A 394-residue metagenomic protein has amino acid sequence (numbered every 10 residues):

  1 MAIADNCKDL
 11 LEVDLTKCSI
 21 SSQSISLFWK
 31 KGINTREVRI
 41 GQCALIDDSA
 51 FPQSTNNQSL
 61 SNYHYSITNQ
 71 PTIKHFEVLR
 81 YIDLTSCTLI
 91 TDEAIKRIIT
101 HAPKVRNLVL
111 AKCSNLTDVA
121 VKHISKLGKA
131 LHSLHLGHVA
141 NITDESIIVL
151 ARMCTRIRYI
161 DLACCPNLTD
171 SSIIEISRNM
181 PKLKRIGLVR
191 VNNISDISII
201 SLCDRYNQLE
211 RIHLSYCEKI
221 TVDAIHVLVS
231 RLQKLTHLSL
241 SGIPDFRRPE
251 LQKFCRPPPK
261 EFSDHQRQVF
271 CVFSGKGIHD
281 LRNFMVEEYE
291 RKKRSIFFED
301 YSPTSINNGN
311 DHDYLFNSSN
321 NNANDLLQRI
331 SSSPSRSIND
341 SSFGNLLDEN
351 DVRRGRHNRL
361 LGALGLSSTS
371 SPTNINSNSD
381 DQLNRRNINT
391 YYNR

Functional and structural regions predicted by a protein language model:
N6, Q23, L27, K31 (+9 more regions): C-terminal capping region of solenoid repeat domains
D14: Conserved nucleotide-sugar donor-binding catalytic segment
